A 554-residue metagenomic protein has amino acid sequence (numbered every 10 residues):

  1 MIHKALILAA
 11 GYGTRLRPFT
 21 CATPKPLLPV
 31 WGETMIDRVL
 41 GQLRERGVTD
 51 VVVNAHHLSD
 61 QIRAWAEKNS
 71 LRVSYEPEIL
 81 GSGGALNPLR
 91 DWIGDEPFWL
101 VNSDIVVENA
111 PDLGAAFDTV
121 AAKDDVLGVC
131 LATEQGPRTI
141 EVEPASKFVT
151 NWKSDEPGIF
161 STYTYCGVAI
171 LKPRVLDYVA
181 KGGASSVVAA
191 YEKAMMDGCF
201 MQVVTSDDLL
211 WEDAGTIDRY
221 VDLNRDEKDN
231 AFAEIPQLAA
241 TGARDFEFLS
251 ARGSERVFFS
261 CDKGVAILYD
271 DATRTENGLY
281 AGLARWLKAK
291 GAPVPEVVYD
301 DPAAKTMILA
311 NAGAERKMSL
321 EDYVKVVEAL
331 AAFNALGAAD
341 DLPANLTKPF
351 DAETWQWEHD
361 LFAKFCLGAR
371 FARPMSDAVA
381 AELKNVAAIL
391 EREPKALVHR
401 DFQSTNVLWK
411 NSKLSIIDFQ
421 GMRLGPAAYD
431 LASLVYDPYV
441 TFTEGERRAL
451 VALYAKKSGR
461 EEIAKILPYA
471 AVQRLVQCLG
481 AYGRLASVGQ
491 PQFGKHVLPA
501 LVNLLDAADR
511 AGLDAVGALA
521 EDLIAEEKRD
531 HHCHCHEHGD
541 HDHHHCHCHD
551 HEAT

Functional and structural regions predicted by a protein language model:
I2-I62: N-terminal glycine-rich phosphate-binding loop and ensuing alpha1 helix
D60-P144, A180: Conserved beta-loop-beta/alpha segment of the NTase-like Rossmann-fold superfamily that binds/positions NTPs
E96, V149, L210-E212, D222-T306 (+3 more regions): Conserved NTP-binding catalytic cores of kinases and kinase-like/nucleotidyltransferase enzymes across multiple kinase
P97-V101, V106, P111-A121, E134-G136 (+1 more regions): Catalytic-core segments of class I nucleotidyltransferases/pyrophosphorylases that form NMP-activated intermediates
D229, G480-H532, H551-T554: ATP/Mg2+ or Mg2+-diphosphate-binding catalytic cores that bind nucleotide phosphates or diphosphates via glycine-rich
S250, F259-W357, L367-G368, R392: ATP-binding pocket architecture of kinase catalytic cores
E255-D262, F333, N385-Y429, T441: Active-site acidic catalytic loop and adjacent metal/ATP-binding pocket of ATP-dependent phosphoryl transfer enzymes
D360-A369, A427-R460, V472-Q490, A500-A508: Active-site activation/catalytic loop segments of kinase-like enzymes and analogous catalytic loops in related
